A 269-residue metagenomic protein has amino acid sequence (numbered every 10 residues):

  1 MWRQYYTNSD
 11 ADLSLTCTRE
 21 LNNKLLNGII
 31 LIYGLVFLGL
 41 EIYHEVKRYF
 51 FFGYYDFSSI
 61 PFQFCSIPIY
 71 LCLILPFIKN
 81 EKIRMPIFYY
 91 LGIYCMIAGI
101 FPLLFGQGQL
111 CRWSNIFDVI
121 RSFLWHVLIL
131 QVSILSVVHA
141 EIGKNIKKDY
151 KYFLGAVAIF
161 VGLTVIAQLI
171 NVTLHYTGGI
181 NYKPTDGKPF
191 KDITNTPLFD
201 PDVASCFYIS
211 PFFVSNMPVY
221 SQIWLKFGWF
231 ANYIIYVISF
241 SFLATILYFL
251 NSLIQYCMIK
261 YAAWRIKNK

Functional and structural regions predicted by a protein language model:
M1-Q4, C65-F77, W125-A140, V237-S252: Hydrophobic cores of alpha-helical transmembrane segments in multi-pass inner/ER membrane proteins, independent
W2-G28, I146-Y150, K260-K269: Membrane-interfacial, low-structure loops and terminal tails that flank and connect transmembrane helices in multi-pass
R19-L35, I83-G92: Membrane-interfacial loop-to-transmembrane alpha-helix junctions, especially the N-terminal start
I30-V46: A generic, lipid-embedded transmembrane alpha helix
I42-G53, L103-S114: Juxtamembrane "helix-exit" motif on the non-cytosolic side of transmembrane helices
F51-F64, C111-L124: Non-cytosolic membrane-interface motifs at loop->transmembrane helix junctions
W113-F160: A contiguous pocket-lining binding segment that forms or flanks enzyme active sites
K151-G162, L174-Y248: Membrane-interface transmembrane-helix boundary segments in multi-pass integral membrane proteins
